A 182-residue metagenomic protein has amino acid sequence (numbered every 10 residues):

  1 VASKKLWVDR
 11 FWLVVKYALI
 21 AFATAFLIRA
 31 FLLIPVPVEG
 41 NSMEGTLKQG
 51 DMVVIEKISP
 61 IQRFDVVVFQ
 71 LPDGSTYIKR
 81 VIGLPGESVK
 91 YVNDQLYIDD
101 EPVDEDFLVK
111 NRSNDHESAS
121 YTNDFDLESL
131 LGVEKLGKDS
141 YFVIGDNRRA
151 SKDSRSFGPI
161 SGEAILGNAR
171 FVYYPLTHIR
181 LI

Functional and structural regions predicted by a protein language model:
A2-F11, K16, A23, L27 (+2 more regions): Soluble "head" domains of membrane/secretory-pathway proteins
A25-E44: Aromatic-capped interface at the extracytoplasmic side of an N-terminal signal-anchor transmembrane helix
